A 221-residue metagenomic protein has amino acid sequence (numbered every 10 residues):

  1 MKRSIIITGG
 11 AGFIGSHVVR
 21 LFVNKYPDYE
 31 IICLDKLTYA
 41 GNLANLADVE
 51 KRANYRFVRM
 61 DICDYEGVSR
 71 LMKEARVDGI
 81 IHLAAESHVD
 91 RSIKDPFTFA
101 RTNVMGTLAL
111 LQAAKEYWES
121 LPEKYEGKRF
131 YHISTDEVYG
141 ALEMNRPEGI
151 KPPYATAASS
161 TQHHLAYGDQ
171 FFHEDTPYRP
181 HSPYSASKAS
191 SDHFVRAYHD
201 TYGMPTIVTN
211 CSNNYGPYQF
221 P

Functional and structural regions predicted by a protein language model:
M1-P217: N-terminal Rossmann-like NAD(P)+-binding domain of SDR-like oxidoreductases, especially those catalyzing
P221: ATP-dependent carboxylate-amine ligase catalytic core
